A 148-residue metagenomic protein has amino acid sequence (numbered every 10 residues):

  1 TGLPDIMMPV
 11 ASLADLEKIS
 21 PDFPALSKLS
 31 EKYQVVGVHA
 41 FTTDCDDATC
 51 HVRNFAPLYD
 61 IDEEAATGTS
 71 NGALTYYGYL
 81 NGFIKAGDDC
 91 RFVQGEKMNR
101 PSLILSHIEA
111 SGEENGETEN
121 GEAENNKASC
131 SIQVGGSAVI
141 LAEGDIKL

Functional and structural regions predicted by a protein language model:
T1-L148: Active-site proximal loop and beta-alpha junction motif in alpha/beta enzyme cores
